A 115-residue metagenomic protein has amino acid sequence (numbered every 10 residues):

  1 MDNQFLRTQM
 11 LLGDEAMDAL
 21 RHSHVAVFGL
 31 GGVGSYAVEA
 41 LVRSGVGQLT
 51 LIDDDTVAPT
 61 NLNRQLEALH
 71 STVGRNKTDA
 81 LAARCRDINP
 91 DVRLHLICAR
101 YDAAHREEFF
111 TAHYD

Functional and structural regions predicted by a protein language model:
M1-A26: N-terminal charged helix/coil linker that caps or initiates catalytic domains
D2, M10, D14, G31 (+3 more regions): Electropositive phosphate-/nucleotide-binding environments in soluble metabolic enzymes
L11-E15, V38, A103-E107: A generic local structural motif
D18-A19, V42, F109-T111: Solvent-exposed alpha-helices and their adjacent loops that cap or buttress functional pockets in soluble metabolic
R21-V42, Q48-D53: Glycine-rich adenosine-cofactor-binding loop
V46-N89: Glycine-rich phosphate-binding loop and adjoining beta1-alpha1-beta2 segment of Rossmann-like nucleotide-binding folds
G74-Y114: A structured beta-alpha segment of the ubiquitous adenosine-cofactor-binding alpha/beta core
